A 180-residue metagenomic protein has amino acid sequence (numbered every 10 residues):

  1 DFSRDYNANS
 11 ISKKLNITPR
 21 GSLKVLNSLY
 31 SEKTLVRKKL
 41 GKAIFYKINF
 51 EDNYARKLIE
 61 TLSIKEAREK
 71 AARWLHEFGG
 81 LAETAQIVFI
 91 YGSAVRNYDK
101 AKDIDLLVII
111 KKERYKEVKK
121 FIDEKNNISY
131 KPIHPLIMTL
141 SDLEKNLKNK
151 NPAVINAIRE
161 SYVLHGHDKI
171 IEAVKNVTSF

Functional and structural regions predicted by a protein language model:
D1-T84, V95-A101, I110-F180: Catalytic core of pol beta-like nucleotidyltransferases
V88-G92: Regulatory nucleotide-sensing modules
